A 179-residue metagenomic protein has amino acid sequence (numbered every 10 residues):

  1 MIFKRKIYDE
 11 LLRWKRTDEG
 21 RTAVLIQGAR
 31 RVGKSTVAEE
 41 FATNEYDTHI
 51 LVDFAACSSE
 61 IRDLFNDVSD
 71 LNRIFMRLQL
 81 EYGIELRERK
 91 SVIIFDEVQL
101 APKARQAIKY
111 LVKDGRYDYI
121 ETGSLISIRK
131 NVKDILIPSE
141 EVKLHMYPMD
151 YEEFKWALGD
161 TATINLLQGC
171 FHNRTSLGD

Functional and structural regions predicted by a protein language model:
M1-D179: Phosphate-binding site recognition
